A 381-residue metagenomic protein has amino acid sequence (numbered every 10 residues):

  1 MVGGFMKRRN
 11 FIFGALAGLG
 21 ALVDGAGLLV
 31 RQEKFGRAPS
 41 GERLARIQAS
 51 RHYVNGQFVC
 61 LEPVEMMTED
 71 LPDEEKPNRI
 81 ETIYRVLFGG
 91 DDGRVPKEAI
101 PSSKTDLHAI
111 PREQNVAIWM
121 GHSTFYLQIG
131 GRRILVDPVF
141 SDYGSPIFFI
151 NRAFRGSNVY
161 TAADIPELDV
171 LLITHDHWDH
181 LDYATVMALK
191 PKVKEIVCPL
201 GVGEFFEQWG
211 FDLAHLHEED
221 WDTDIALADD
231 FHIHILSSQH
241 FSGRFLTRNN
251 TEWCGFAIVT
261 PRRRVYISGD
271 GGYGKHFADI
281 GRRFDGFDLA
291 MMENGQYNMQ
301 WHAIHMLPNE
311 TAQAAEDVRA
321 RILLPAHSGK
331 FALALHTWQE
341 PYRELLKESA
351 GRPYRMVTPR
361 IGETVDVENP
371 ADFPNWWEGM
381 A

Functional and structural regions predicted by a protein language model:
V2-F5, N10-N151, N158-T161, T260-I267 (+2 more regions): Metallo-beta-lactamase
K7-G14, V30-E33, E42-I47, Y53-N55 (+6 more regions): Cap/insert and terminal regions of metallo-dependent hydrolase folds
S50, I150-V197, H217, D285-M291: Active-site metal-binding motif and surrounding structural segment of the metallo-beta-lactamase
D92-R112, D164, P199-R263, E344-E363 (+1 more regions): Metallo-beta-lactamase
H122-Q128, A226-F287, H302, M306-E310: Catalytic core of the metallo-beta-lactamase
L127, D137, H175, I233 (+4 more regions): Divalent metal-coordination and catalytic microenvironments
P138-F140, D176, S238-Q239, G269-G271 (+2 more regions): Active-site metal-binding loops of divalent metal-dependent hydrolases
F140-S157, G243-T247, N298-I304, A332: Acidic/histidine-rich helix-loop elements that form or flank divalent-metal/phosphate-binding sites at the catalytic
